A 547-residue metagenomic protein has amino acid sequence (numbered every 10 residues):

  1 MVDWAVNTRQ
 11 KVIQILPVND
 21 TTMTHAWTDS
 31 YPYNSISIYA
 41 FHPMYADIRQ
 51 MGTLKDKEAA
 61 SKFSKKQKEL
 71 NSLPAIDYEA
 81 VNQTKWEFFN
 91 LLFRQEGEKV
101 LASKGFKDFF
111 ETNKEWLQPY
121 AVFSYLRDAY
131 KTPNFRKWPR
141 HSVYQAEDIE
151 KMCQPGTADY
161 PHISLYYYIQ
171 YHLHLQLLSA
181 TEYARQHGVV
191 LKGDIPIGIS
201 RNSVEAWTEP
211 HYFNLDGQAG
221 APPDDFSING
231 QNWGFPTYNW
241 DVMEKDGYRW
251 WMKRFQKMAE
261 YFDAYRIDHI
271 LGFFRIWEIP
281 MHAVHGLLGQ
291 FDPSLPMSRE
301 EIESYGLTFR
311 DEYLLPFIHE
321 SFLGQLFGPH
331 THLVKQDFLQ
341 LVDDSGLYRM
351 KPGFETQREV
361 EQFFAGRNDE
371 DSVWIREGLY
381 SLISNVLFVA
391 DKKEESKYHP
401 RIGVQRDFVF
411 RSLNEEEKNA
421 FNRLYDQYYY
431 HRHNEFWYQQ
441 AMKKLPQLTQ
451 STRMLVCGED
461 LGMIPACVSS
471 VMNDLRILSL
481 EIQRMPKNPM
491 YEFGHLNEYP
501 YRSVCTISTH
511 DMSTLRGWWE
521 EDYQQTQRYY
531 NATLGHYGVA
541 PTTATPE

Functional and structural regions predicted by a protein language model:
M1-E547: Catalytic cores of glycan-processing enzymes that make or break glycosidic bonds
